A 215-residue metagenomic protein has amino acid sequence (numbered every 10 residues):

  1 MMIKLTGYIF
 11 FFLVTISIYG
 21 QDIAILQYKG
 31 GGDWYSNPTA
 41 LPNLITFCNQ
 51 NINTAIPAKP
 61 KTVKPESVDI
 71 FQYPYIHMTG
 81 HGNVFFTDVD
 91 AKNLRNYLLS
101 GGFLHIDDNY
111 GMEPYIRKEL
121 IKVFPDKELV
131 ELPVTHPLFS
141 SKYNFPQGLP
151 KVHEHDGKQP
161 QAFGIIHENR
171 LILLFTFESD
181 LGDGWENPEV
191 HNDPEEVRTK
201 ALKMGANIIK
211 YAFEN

Functional and structural regions predicted by a protein language model:
M1-I3: N-terminal secretory signal peptides that target proteins for export/translocation
L5-I18: Sec-dependent N-terminal signal peptides
Y19-Y75, T79-G82, I172, D180-L181 (+1 more regions): Aromatic-Pro/Gly-enriched surface loop or interdomain linker that acts as a lid/target-recognition segment
I23, Y75-P114: Short alpha-beta junction capping motif
Y28-G32, H81-F85, F103, Y110-P114 (+2 more regions): Solvent-exposed loop/turn segments at secondary-structure junctions within structured extracellular/periplasmic domains
A55-V63, I106-N109, K127-V134: Surface-exposed patches in mature extracellular/periplasmic domains of secreted proteins
E66, G157-L173: Short, surface-exposed beta-strand/loop micro-motifs that present aromatic residues
K118-L149: Acidic, glycine-rich loop-and-strand cores that form catalytic or ligand-binding grooves in diverse globular domains
